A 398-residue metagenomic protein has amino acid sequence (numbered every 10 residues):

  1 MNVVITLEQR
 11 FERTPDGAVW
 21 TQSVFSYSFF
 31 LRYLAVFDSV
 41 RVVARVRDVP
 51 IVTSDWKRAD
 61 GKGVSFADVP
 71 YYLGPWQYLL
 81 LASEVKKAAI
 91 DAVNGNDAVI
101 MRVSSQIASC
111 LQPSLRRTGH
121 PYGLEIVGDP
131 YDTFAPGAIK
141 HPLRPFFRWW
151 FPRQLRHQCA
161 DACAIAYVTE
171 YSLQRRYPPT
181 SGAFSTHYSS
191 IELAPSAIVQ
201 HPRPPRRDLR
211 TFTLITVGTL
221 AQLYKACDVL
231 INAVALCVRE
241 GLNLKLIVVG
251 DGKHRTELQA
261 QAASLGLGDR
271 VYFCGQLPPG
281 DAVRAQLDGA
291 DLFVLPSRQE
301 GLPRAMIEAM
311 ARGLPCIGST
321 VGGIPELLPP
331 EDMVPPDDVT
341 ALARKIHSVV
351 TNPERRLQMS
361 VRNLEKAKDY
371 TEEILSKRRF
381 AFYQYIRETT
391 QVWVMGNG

Functional and structural regions predicted by a protein language model:
V4, P204-K225, I231-V234: Conserved donor-binding/catalytic core segment of Leloir-type glycosyltransferases
V93, Q276, A285-A290: Short alpha-helical donor nucleotide-sugar binding micro-motif in glycosyltransferases
R144-L209, T213: Donor nucleotide-sugar binding/catalytic pocket of nucleotide-sugar-dependent glycosyltransferases
Q259-L277: Nucleotide-activated donor-binding/catalytic signature segment of Leloir-type glycosyltransferases, i.e., the conserved
R298: Aromatic "clamp/platform" in nucleotide-sugar-dependent glycosyltransferases that forms part of the donor/acceptor
P315-G318: Short hydrophobic beta-strand element within catalytic cores of glycosyltransferases and related nucleotide-activated
E331-V339, S348-P353: Conserved acidic donor-binding segment of nucleotide-sugar-dependent glycosyltransferases
E372-G398: C-terminal alpha-helical cap of glycosyltransferases
